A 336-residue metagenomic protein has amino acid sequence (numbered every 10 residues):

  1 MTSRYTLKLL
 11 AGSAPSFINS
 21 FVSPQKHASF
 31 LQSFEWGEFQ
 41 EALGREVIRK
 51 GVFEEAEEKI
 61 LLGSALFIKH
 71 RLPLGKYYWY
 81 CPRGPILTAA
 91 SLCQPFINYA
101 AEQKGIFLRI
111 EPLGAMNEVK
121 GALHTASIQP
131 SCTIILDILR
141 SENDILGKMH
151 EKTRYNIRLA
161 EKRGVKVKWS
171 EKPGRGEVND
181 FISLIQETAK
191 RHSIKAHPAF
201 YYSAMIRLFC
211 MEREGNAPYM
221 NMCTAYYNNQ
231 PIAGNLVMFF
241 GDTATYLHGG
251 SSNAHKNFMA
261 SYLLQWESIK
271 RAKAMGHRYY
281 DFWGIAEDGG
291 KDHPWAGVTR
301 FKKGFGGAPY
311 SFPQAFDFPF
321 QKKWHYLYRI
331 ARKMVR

Functional and structural regions predicted by a protein language model:
T2-T6, A11, Q25, L72 (+2 more regions): Active-site/acyl-donor-binding loops of N-acyltransferases
Y5-A56, G63-L74, G114, H124-S127 (+2 more regions): A conserved beta-strand-loop-helix scaffold within acyl/acetyltransferase catalytic domains
P82-L87: The substrate-binding groove and active-site-proximal loops of carbohydrate-active enzymes, especially glycoside
A89-T133: Non-catalytic accessory segments adjacent to catalytic cores
Q94-N98, M205-Q321: Aromatic (often tryptophan-rich) hydrophobic motifs at membrane interfaces
I106-P112, K168-S170, T224, Y279-F282: A structural signal for short, well-ordered beta-strand segments and their strand-loop junctions that often border
F107, I134, T153-Y155, F181 (+4 more regions): Tryptophan-centric aromatic hotspots in well-structured domains and transmembrane helices
